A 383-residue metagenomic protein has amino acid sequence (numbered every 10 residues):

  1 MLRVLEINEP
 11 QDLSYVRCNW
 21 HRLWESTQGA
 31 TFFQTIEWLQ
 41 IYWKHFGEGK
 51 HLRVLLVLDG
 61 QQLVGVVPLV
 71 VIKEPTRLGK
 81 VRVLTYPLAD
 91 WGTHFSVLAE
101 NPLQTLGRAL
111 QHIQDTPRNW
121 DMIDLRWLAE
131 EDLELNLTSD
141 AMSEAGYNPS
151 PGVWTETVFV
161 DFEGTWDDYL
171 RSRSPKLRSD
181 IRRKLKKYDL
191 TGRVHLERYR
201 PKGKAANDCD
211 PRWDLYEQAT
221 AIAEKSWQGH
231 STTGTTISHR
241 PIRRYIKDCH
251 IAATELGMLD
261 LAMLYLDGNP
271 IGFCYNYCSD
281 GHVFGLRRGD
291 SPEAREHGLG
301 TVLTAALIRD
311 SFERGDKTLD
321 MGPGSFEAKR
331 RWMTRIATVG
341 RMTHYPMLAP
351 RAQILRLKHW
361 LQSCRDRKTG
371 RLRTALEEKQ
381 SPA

Functional and structural regions predicted by a protein language model:
L2, E6, P10, V71 (+5 more regions): Active-site/acyl-donor-binding loops of N-acyltransferases
R3-L84, W127-V153, T157, D161-R295: A conserved beta-strand-loop-helix scaffold within acyl/acetyltransferase catalytic domains
T35-E37, P87-L88, S96-N101, W154-F159 (+9 more regions): Short C-terminal domain-edge/linker segments immediately following a structured domain
I41-W43, W91-H94, L103-L106, V158-E163 (+7 more regions): Low-complexity, flexible helical/coil segments
F46-K50, H94-L98, R108-L110, E163-R171 (+7 more regions): Noncatalytic linker/hinge segments flanking ATPase motor cores
H51-R53, L58-D59, I72-V153, Y277-A337 (+1 more regions): Acyl-donor binding region in acyl/amide transferases
